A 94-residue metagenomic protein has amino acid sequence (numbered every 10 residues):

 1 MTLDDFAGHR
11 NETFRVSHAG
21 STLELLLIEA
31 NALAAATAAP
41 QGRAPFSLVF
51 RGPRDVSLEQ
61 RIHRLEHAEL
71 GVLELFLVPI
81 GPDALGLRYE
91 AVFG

Functional and structural regions predicted by a protein language model:
M1-A32, A36: N-terminal trafficking/processing presequences and adjacent post-cleavage segments of proteins routed to secretion
M1-G8, S47-S57, I80-G81: Short linear motifs in intrinsically disordered
T2, S21-E24, S47, V56 (+1 more regions): Short linear regulatory motifs enriched in tryptophan with gly/pro/ser
G8, A19, P40-G42, S57 (+1 more regions): Solvent-exposed loop and beta-edge segments used for protein-protein assembly and interaction
S17-A19, I28, R51, V78 (+1 more regions): A structural detector for beta-sheet-dominated domains
A34-A44, A84-F93: Short, solvent-exposed secondary-structure boundary/capping segments
A36-E69: Acidic, aromatic-enriched beta-alpha/helix-loop junctions
Q60-G94: Short, compact, well-ordered microdomains
